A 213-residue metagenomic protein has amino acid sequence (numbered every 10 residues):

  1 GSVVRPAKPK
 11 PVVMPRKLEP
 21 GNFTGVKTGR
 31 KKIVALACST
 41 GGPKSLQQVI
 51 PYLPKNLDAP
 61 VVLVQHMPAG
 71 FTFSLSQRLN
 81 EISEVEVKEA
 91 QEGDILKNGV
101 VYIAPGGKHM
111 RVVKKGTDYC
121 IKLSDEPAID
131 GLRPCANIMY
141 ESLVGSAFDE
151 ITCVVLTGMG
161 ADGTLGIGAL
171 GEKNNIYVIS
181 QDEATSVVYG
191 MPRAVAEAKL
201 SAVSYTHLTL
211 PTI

Functional and structural regions predicted by a protein language model:
G1-L208: Conserved acid/base catalytic micro-environments in cytosolic active-site loops
T209-I213: A short, hydrophobic C-terminal helix/tail in secreted or cell-surface proteins
